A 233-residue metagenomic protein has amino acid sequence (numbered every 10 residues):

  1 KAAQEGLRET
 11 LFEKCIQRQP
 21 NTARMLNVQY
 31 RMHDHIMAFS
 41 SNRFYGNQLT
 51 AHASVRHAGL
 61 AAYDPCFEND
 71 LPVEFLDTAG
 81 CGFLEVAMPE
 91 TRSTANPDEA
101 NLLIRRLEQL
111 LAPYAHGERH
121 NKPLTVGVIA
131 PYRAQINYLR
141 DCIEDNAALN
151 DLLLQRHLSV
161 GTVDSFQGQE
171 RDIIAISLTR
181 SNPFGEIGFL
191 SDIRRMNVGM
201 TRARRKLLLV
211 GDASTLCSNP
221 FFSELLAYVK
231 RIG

Functional and structural regions predicted by a protein language model:
K1-G233: Conserved helicase motor core of SF1/SF2 NTP-dependent helicases
